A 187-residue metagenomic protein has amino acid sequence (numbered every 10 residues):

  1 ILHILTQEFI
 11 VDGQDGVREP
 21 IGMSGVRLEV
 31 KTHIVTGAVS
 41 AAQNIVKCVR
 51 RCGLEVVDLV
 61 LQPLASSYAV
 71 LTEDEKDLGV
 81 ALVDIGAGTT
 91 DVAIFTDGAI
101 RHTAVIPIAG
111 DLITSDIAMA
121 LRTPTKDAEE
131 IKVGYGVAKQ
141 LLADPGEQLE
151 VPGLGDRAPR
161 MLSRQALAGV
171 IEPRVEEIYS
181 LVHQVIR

Functional and structural regions predicted by a protein language model:
I1-L82, A99-R101, G110, L121-A168: Nucleotide/phosphate-binding catalytic cleft detector across ATP-hydrolyzing and phosphate-transferring enzymes
D84, F95: MIDAS-like acidic motif and immediate structural context at the N-terminus of von Willebrand factor A/I domains
A87: Short, glycine/acidic-enriched loop or turn micro-motifs at the edges of active sites
T90-I94: Short beta-strand scaffold segments in enzyme catalytic cores
T103-V105: Residue-level detector of high-confidence beta-strand sites
D156-R187: C-terminal structural cap/anchor segments
